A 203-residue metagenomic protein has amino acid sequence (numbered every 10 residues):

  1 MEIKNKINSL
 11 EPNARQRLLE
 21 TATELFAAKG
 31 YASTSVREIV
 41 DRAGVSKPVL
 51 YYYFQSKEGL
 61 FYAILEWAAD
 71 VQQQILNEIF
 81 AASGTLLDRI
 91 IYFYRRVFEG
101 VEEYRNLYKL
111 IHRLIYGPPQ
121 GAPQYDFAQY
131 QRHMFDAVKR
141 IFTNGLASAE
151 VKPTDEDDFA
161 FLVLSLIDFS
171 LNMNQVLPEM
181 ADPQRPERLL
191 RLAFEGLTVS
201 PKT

Functional and structural regions predicted by a protein language model:
M1-E2, R96-E99, F135-S148, S165-L166 (+1 more regions): C-terminal peripheral helix-coil segments that are non-catalytic and often amphipathic
E2-K6, R17, T21, L25-G59 (+1 more regions): Helix-turn-helix
E11, L19, F61, L65 (+5 more regions): Amphipathic, non-transmembrane alpha-helical scaffold segments
T21-L25, G100, L166: Short amphipathic alpha-helical elements of helix-turn-helix/winged-helix folds
A63, N77-E103, F159-V163, K202: Hydrophobic alpha-helical connector segments
D70-Q73, N77-E78, E103, G121-A147 (+3 more regions): Amphipathic alpha-helical packing segments from all-alpha helical-bundle domains
V101-A122, N172-Q175: Amphipathic alpha-helical segments used for helix-helix packing
